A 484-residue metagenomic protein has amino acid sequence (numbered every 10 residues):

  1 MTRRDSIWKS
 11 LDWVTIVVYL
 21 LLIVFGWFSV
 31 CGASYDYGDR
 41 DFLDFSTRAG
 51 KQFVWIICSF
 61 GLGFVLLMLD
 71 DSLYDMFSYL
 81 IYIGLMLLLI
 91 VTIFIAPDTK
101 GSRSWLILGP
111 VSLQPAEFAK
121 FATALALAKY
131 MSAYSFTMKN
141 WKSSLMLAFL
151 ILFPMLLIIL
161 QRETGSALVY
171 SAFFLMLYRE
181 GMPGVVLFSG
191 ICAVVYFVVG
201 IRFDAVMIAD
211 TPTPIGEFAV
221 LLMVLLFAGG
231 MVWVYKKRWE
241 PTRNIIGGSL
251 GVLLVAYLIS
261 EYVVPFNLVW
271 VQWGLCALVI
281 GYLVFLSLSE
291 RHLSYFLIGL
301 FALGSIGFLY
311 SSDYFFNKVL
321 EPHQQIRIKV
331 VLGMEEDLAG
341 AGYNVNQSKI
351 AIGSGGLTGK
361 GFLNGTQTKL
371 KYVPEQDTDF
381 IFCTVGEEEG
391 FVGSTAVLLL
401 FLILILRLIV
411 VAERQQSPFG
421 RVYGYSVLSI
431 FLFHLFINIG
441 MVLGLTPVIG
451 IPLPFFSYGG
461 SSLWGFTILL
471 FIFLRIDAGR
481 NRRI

Functional and structural regions predicted by a protein language model:
M1-K9: Short, Lys/Arg-rich, polar N-terminal cytosolic tail immediately upstream of the first transmembrane signal-anchor
V18-L21, W27-S29, F42-A339, C383-M441 (+2 more regions): Hydrophobic alpha-helical transmembrane segments of multi-pass inner membrane proteins, especially in bacterial systems
P110-A119, Q161-R162, G356, V448-T467: Glycine/serine-rich anion-binding loops at beta->alpha junctions that coordinate negatively charged ligand groups
F149, A341-V345, T358, P374 (+3 more regions): Alpha-helical membrane-protein architecture signal
E163-L168, G359-G365, Q376-T378, I449 (+2 more regions): Transmembrane helix boundary and interhelical junction motifs in multipass membrane proteins
F227-G230, G444-N481: Transmembrane alpha-helices of multi-pass inner-membrane enzymes
I352, G356-E389: Long extracytoplasmic/lumenal interhelical loops at the membrane interface of multi-pass membrane proteins
